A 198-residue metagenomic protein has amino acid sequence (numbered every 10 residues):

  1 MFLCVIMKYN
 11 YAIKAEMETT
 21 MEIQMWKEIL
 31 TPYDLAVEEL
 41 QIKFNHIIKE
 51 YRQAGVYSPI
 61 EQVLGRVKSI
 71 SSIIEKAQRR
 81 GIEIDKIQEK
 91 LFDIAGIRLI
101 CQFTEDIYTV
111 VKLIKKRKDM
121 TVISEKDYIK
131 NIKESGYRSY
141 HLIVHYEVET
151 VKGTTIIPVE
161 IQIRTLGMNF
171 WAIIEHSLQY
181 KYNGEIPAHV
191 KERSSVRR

Functional and structural regions predicted by a protein language model:
F2-F92: Charge-rich, low-complexity segments
T19-W26, L30, L99, G184-H189 (+1 more regions): Short, structured coil/loop segments at alpha-helix boundaries
Q88, C101-R198: Long beta-strand-rich cores associated with HINT superfamily self-processing modules
I94-C101: Terminal, regulation- and interaction-focused segments at domain boundaries
